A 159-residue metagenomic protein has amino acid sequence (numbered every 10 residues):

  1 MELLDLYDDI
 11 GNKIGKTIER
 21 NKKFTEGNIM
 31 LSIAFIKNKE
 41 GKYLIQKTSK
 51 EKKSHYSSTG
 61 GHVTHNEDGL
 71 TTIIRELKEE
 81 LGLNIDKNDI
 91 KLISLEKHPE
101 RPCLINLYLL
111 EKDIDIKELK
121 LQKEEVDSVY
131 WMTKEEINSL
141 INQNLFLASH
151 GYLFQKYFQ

Functional and structural regions predicted by a protein language model:
M1-I33, K39: Acidic, metal-coordinating catalytic segment for phosphate/diphosphate chemistry, firing primarily on the Nudix
L6, I36-K37, I45, L109-L110 (+1 more regions): Conserved hydrophobic "DFG−1" position in protein kinase catalytic cores
E19-R20, S49, G69: Residue-level structural signal for beta-strand termini and adjacent loop
G27-I29, N38, P102-C103, E124: A generic fold-level signal
I33-G60: A glycine-rich, hydrophobic loop/mini-helix early in the fold
L44-I45, S57-L92: The catalytic Nudix box helix
K53-Y56, S94, P99-C103, L107-K112 (+1 more regions): Nudix hydrolase/Nudix homology domain
